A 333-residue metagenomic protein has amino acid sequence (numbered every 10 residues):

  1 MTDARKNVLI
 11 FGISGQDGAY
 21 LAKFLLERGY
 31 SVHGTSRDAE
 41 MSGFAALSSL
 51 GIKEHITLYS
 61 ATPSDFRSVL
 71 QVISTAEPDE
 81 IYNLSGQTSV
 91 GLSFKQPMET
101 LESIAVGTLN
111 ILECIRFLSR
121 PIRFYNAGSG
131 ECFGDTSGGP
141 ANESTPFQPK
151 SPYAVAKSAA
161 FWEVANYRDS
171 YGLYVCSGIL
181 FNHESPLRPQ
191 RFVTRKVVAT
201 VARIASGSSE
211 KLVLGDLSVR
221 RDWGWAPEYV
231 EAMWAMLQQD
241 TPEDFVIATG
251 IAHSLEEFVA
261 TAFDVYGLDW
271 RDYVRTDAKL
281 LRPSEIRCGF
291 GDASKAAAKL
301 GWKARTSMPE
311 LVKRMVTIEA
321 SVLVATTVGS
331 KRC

Functional and structural regions predicted by a protein language model:
M1-H183, L237, T306, K313 (+2 more regions): N-terminal Rossmann-like NAD(P)+-binding domain of SDR-like oxidoreductases, especially those catalyzing
E27, G34-T35, A61-T62, Q190-C333: C-terminal substrate-binding subdomain of Rossmann-fold SDR/epimerase-dehydratase oxidoreductases
M41-F44, G134-D135, P186-R188, S254-E256 (+1 more regions): A short beta-to-alpha transition loop/helix N-cap that caps and shapes the active-site region
T145, P149-A156, P186-T194, D222-W225: The catalytic Tyr-centered alpha-helix of NAD(P)H-dependent dehydrogenases
